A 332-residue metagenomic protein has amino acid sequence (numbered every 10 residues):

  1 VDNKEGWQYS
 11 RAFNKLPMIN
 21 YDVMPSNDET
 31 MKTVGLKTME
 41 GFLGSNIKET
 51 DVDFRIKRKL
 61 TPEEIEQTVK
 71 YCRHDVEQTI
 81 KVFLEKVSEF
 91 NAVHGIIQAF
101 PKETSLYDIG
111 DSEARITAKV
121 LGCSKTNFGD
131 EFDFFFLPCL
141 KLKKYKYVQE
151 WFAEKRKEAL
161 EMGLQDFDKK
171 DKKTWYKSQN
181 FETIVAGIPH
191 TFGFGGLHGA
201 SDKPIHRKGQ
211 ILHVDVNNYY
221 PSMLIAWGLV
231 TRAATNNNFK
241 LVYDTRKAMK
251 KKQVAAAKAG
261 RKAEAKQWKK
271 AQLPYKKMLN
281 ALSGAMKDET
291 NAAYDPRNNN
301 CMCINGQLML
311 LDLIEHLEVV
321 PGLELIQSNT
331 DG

Functional and structural regions predicted by a protein language model:
V1-Q8, V93-I97, V148, F152-R156 (+1 more regions): Generic hydrophobic, helix-prone segments enriched in Leu/Val/Ile
V1-T38, Y71: Conserved DEDDh/DEDDy metal-dependent 3′-5′ exonuclease domain
N3-N14, K172, S178-Q179, G199-A200 (+1 more regions): Intrinsically disordered, low-complexity boundary segments flanking structured domains
F13, M18, M24, M31-T33 (+5 more regions): Helical catalytic core of nucleic-acid polymerases
M31-V34, M39-T50, I56-P221, H316-E318 (+1 more regions): Conserved "right-hand" nucleotidyltransferase catalytic core of DNA-directed polymerases
